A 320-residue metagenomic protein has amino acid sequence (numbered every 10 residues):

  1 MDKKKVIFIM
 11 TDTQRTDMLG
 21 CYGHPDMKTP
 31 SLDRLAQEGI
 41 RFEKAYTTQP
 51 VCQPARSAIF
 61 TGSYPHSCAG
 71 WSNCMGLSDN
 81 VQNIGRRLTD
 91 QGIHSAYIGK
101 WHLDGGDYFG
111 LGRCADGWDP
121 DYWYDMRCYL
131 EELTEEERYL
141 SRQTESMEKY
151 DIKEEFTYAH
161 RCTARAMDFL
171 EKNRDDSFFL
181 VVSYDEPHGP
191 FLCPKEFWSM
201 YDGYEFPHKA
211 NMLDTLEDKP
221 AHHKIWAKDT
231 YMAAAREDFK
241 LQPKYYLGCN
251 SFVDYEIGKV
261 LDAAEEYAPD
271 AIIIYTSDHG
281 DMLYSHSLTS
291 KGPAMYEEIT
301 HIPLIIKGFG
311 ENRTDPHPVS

Functional and structural regions predicted by a protein language model:
D2, T13-D26, M126-R161, F169-S320: Active-site-proximal cap/lid insertion segments
K4, G20-R56, G62-S63, G92-A96 (+1 more regions): Short, structured active-site-proximal loop/turn typified by the sulfatase FGly-forming signature C/S-X-P-X-R
K5-T11: Short, hydrophobic/glycine-enriched beta-strand segments
M10, I98, T276: Generic enzyme active-site microenvironment
A45-V51, W71-G76, L216: Membrane-proximal lumenal/periplasmic loop motifs of glycosylation machinery
C52, D104-G105, L283: Generic structural signal for helix capping and beta-alpha/helix-loop junctions
S57-F60, L304-I306: Short glycine- and hydrophobic/aromatic-rich loop-to-beta-strand nucleating segment in the catalytic cores
A58-E155: Catalytic-site neighborhoods of secreted/periplasmic enzymes that process anionic sulfate/phosphate groups
